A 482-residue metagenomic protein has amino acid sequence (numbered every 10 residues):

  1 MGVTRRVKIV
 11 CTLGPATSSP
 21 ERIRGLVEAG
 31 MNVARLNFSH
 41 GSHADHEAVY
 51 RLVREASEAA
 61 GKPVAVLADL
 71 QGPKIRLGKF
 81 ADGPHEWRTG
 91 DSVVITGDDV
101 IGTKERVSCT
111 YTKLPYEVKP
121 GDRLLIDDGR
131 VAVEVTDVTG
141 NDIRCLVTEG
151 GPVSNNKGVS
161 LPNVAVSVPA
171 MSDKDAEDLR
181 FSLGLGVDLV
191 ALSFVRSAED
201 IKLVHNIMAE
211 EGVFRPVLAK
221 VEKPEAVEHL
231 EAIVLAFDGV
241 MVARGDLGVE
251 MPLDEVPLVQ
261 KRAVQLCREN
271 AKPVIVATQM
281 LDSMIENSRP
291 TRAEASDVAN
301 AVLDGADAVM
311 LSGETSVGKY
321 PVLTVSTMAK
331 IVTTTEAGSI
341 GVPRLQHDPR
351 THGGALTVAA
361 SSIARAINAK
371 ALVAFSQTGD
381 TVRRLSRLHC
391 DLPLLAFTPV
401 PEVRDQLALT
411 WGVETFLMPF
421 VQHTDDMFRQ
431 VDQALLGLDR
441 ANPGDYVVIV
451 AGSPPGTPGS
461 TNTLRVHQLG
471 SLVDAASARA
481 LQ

Functional and structural regions predicted by a protein language model:
M1-Q482: Non-catalytic helical/linker scaffolds that mediate oligomerization, partner binding, and domain coupling around large
